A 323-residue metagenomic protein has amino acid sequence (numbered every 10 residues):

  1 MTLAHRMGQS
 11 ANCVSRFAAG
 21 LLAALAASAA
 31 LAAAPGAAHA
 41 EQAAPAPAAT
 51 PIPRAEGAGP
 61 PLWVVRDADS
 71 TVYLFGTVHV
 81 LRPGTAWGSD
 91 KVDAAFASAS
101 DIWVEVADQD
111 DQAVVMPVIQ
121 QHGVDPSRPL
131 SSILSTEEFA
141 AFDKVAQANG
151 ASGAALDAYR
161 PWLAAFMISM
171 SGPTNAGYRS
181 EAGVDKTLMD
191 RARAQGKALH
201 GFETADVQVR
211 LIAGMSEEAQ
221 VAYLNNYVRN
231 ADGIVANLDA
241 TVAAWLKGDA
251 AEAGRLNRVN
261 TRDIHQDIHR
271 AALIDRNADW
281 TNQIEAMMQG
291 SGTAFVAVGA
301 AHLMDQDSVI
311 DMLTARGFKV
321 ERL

Functional and structural regions predicted by a protein language model:
L3-L25: Bacterial N-terminal signal peptides that target proteins for export
A23, S70, S98, G290-G292: Short glycine/proline-enriched coil/turn segments at helix->beta-strand junctions
L25-A29, A33, A107: Residue-level signal for alpha-helical transmembrane segments in multi-pass membrane proteins
A30-A46: Signal peptide processing junction and immediate N-terminal pro/mature segment of secreted/exported proteins
T50-P53, P61-A272: Structured, acidic catalytic/metal-binding patches in enzyme active sites
E56, R66, M288-G290: Extracellular/periplasmic catalytic domains that process cell-envelope and extracellular macromolecules
A58, G88, V184-D185, N277-W280 (+1 more regions): Amphipathic coiled-coil/heptad-repeat helices and related helical stalk/stem segments that mediate oligomerization
Q266-L323: A cross-kingdom marker for long, charged
